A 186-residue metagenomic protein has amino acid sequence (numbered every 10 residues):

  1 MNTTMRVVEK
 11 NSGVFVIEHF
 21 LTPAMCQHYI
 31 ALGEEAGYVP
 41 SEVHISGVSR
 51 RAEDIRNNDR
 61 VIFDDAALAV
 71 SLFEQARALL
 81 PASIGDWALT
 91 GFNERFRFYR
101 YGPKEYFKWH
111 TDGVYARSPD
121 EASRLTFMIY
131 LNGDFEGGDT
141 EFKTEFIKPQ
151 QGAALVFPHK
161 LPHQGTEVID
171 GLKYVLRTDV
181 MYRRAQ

Functional and structural regions predicted by a protein language model:
M1-A154, K160, G165-Q186: Fe(II)/2-oxoglutarate oxygenase catalytic core
